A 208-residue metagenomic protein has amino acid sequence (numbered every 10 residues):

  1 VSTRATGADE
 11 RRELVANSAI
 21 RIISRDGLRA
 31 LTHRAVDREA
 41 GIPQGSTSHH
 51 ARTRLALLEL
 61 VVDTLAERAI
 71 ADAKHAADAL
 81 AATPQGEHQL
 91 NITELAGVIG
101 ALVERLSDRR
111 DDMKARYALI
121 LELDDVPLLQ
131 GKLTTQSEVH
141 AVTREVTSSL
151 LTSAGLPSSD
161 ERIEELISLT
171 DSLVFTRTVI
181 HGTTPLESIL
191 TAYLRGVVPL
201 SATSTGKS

Functional and structural regions predicted by a protein language model:
T3-R4, L129-A141, L150-S208: Hydrophobic/aromatic-rich alpha-helical bundle segments in the mid-to-C-terminal region
A8, R12, V62, A66 (+1 more regions): Amphipathic, non-transmembrane alpha-helical scaffold segments
R11-L14, I22-L60, T64: Helix-turn-helix
S18-I22, L169: Short amphipathic alpha-helical elements of helix-turn-helix/winged-helix folds
A56, L60-A79: Conserved alpha-helical segments that form or flank metal/cofactor-binding pockets of metalloenzymes
I70, T93, S107-A118, D124-S153: Amphipathic alpha-helical packing segments from all-alpha helical-bundle domains
A71-M113, I163-L166: Hydrophobic alpha-helical connector segments
L80, P84, I120-P127, R177-H181: Secondary-structure edge/capping motif, primarily at the C-terminal ends of alpha-helices and the immediately following
